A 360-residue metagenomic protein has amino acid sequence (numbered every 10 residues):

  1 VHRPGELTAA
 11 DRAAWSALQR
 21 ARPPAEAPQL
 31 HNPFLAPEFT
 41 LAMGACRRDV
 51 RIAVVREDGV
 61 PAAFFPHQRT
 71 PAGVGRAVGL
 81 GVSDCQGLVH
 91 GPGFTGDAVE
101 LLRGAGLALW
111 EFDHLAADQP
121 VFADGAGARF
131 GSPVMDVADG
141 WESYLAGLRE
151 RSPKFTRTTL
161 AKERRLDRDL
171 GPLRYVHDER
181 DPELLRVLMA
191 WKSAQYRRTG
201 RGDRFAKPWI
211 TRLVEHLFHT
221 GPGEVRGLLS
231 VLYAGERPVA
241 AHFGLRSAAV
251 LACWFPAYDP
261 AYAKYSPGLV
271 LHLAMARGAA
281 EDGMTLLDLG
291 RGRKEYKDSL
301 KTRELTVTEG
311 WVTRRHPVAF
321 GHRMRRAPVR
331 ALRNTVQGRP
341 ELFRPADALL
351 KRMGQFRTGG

Functional and structural regions predicted by a protein language model:
V1-D58, A62-G75, L115-S132, A146-K264 (+1 more regions): A conserved beta-strand-loop-helix scaffold within acyl/acetyltransferase catalytic domains
C46, L80-D84: Short glycine-enriched loop/turn motifs at secondary-structure junctions
D58-G59, P92-G93, D136-W141, G235 (+1 more regions): Short loop segments at secondary-structure junctions
G73, S83, G96-G104, R204-H322: Aromatic (often tryptophan-rich) hydrophobic motifs at membrane interfaces
V82, G106, A126-R129, D169 (+1 more regions): A short, structural micro-pattern
D84-G91: The substrate-binding groove and active-site-proximal loops of carbohydrate-active enzymes, especially glycoside
F94-D139: Non-catalytic accessory segments adjacent to catalytic cores
P120-E150, A248, M284-P345, L349-G354 (+1 more regions): Active-site/acyl-donor-binding loops of N-acyltransferases
